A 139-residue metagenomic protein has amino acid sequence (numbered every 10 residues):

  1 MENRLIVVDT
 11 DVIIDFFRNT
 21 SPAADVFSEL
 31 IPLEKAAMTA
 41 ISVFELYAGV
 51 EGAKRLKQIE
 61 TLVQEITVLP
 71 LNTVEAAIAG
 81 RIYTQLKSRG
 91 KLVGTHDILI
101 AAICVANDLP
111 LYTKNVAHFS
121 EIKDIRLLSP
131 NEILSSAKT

Functional and structural regions predicted by a protein language model:
M1-L5, S28, A101, V105-T139: Acidic, PIN/NYN-like endoribonuclease modules and their adjacent C-terminal/linker elements
M1-M38, A48-T61, I66, I133-T139: Short, well-structured N-terminal submotif of metal-dependent ribonuclease cores
E2-R4, T67-Y112: Active-site neighborhoods of divalent-metal-dependent phosphate/nucleic-acid chemistry enzymes
D9-T10, L46, A79, C104 (+1 more regions): Generic structural signal for small/hydrophobic residues in well-ordered secondary structure, especially within
V12-I13, S42, E75, L99-I100 (+1 more regions): Alpha-helix capping/helix-boundary segments
I13-I14, F44-Y47, S120, L128: Nucleotide phosphate-binding site architecture
N19-T20, G49, I82, R89 (+1 more regions): Residue-level signal for well-ordered alpha-helical positions
V26, A40, E65, I78 (+1 more regions): Residue-level recognition of specific faces of alpha-helices
